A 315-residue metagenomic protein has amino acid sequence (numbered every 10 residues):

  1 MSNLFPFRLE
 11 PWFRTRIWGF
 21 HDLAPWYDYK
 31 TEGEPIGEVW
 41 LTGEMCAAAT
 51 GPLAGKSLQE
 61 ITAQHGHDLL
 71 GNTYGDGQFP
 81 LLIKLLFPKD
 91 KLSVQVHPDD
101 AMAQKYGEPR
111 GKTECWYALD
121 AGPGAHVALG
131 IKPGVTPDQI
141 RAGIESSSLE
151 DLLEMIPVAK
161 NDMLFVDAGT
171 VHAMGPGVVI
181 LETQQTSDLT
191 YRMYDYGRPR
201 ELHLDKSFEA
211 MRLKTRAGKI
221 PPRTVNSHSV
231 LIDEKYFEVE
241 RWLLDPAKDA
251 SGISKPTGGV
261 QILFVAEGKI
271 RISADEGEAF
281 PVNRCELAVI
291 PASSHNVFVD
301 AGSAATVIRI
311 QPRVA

Functional and structural regions predicted by a protein language model:
M1-V135, D195-G218, V239, A315: Transition-metal
Q78, L86-K91, D100, R110-G111 (+5 more regions): Ligand-binding loop in jelly-roll beta-barrel domains
I83-L85, L92, E114-Y117, M155-I156 (+5 more regions): His/acidic/aromatic-lined binding-pocket segments of jelly-roll/cupin-type domains and related regulatory beta-sandwich
G111, D120-K160, F165: Intrinsically disordered, low-complexity linker/loop segments enriched in Gly/Pro and charged/polar residues
G134-S146, G258-R271: Short, basic/aromatic beta-hairpin or loop at an interaction surface
I144-L152, M163-F165, V171-K219: An exposed, glycine/acidic-rich loop-and-rim segment of catalytic or binding clefts
L153-F165, V179, A274-S294: Short acidic-glycine-tyrosine-enriched beta hairpin
Y191-V260: C-terminal amphipathic alpha-helical segment
